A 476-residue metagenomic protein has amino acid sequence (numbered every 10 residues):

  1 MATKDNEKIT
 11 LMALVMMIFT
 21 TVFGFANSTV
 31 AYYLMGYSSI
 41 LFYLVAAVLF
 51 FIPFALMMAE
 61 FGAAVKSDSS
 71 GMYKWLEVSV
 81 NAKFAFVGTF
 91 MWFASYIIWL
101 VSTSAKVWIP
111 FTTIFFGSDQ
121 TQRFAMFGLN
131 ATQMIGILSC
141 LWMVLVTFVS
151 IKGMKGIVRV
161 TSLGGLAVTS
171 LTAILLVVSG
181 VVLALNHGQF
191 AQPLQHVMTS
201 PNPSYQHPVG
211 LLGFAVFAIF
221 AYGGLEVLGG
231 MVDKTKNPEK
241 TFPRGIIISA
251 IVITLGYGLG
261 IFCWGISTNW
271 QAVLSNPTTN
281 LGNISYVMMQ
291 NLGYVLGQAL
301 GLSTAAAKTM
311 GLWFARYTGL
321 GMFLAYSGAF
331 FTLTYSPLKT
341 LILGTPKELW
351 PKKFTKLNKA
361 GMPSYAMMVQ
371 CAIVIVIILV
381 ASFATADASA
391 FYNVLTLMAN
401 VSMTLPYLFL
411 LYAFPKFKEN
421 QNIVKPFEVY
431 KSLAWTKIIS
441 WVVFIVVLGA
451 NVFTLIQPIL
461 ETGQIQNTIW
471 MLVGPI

Functional and structural regions predicted by a protein language model:
M1-L41, V45, F51-A59, S67: Membrane-interface "cap" regions at the ends of multi-pass membrane proteins
A2-K8, L357-A360, T404-Q457: C-terminal membrane-solvent junction of multi-pass transporters and transport-like membrane proteins
L14-I18, F116-M154, T169-V177, Y222 (+3 more regions): Transmembrane alpha-helical segments of multi-pass small-molecule transport proteins
V30-L41, R123-T132, K155-G164, I377-Y412 (+3 more regions): Transmembrane helix-loop boundary segments of multi-pass membrane transporters
I40-L41, R123-M126, S162-A307: Helix-loop-helix junctions that connect adjacent transmembrane segments in multi-pass membrane transporters
L56-E60, D68-S139, F330-P337: Hydrophobic transmembrane alpha-helices that form the core helical bundles of multi-pass secondary transporters
K74, I251-F330, P351-F391: TM-loop-TM module centered on a large, flexible mid-protein loop between adjacent transmembrane helices in multi-pass
F111, G136-Q189, I246-I251, T396-F409 (+2 more regions): Membrane-interface loop-to-helix entry segments
